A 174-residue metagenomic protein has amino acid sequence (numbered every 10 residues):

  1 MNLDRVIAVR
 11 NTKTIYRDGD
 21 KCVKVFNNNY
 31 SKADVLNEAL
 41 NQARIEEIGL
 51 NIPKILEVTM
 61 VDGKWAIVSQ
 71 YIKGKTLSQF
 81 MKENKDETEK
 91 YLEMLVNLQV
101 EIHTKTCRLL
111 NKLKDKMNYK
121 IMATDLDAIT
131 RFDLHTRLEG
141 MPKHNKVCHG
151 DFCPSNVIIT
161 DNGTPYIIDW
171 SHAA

Functional and structural regions predicted by a protein language model:
V6-V35: ATP-binding glycine-rich loop module of kinase domains
T14-R17, T136-A174: Active-site acidic catalytic loop and adjacent metal/ATP-binding pocket of ATP-dependent phosphoryl transfer enzymes
K32-I48: The N-lobe alphaC helix and its flanking beta3-alphaC-beta4 segment of protein kinase-like domains, centered on
K54-W65: Short beta-strand micro-motifs within the conserved protein kinase catalytic domain, predominantly in the N-lobe
G63-T76: Conserved short submotifs of the Hanks-type protein kinase catalytic core that shape the nucleotide-binding pocket
K75-L113, R131-F132, R137-M141: Conserved kinase catalytic-core helix
